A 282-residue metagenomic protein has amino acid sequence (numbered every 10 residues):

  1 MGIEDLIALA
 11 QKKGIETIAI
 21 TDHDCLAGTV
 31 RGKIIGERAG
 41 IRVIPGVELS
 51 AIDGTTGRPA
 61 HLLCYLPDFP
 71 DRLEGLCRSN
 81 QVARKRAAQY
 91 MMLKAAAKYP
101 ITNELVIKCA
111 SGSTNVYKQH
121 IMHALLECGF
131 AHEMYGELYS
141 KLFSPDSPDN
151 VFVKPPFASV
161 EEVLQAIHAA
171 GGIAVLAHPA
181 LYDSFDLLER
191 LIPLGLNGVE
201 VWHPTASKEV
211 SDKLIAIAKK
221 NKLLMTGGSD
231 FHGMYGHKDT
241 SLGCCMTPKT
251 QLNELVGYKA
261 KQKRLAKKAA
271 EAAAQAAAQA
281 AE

Functional and structural regions predicted by a protein language model:
M1-P59, K141-S147, F152, A158-G236 (+1 more regions): An N-terminally biased module of ancient metal coordination in phosphate/nucleic-acid-related enzymes
I35-D186, Q251-A277, A281: Extended substrate/RNA-proximal surfaces in nucleic-acid metabolism proteins
S241-E254: Aromatic-rich peripheral "rim/lid" segments of glycoside hydrolase catalytic domains that contact and position glycan
